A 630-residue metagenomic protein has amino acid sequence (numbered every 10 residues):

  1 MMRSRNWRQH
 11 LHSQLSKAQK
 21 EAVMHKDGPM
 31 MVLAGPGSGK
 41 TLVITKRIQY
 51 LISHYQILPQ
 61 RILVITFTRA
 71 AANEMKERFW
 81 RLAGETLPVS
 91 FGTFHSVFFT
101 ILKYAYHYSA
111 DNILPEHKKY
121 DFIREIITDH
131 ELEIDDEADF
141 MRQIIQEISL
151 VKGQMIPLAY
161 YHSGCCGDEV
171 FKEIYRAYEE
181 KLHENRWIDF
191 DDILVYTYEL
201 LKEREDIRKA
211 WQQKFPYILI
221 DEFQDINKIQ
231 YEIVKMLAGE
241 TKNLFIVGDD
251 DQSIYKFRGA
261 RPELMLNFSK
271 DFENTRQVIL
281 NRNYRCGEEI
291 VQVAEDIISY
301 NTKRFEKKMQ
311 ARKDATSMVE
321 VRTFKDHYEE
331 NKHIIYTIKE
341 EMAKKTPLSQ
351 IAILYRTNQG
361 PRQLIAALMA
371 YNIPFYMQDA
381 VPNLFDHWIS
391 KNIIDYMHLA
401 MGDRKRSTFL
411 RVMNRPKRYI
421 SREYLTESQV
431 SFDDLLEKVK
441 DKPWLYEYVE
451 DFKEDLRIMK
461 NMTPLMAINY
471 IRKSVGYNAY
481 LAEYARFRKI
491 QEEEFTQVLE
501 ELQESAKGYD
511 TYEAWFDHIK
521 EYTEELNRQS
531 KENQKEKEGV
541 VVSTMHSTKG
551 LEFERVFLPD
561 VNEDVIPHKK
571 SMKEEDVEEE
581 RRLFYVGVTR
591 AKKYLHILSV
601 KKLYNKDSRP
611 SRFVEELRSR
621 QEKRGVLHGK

Functional and structural regions predicted by a protein language model:
M1-N112, K209, Q292-E295, T589: P-loop NTPase Walker
R8, S13-M24, G28-L33, L63 (+4 more regions): Conserved helicase NTPase motor core
K26, T86-P88, H107-D192, F215 (+1 more regions): ATP-hydrolysis module of ASCE/P-loop NTPase motor domains, specifically the Walker B Asp-Glu catalytic pair
P36-I44, E273-R276, N281-P374, M401-G402: Helicase P-loop NTPase motor core
S90-F98, L219-E222, V247, T357 (+4 more regions): Conserved helicase core region in the C-terminal RecA-like lobe
D314-S317, K345-P464: ATPase/helicase motor core of nucleic-acid motors
K438-S547, H568, Q621-G629: Accessory C-terminal helicase-associated subdomains
K602-K630: Helicase C-terminal subdomain and adjacent C-terminal extension
